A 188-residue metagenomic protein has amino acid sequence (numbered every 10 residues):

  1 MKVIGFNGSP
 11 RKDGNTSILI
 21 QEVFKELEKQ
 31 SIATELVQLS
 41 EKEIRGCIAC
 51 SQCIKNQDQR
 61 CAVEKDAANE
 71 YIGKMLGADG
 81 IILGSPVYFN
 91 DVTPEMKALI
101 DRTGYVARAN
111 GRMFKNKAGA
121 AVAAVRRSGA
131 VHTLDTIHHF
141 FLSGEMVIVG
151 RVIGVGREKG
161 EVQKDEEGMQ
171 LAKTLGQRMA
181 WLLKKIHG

Functional and structural regions predicted by a protein language model:
M1-A109, I153-G154, K159-G188: N-terminal beta1-alpha1-beta2 submodule of the flavodoxin-like/Rossmannoid cofactor-binding fold
P94-E95, A109-I153: Short, glycine-/small-residue-rich phosphate/pyrophosphate-handling segment
